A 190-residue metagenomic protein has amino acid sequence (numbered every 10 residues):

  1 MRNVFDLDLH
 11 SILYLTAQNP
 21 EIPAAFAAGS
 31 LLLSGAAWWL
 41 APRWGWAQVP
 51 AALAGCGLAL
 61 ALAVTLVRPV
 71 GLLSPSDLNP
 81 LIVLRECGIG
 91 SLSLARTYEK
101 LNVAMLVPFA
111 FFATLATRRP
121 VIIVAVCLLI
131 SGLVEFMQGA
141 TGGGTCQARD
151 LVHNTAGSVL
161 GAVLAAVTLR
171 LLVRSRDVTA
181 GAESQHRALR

Functional and structural regions predicted by a protein language model:
M1-G142, A148, V163-R190: Bulky hydrophobic segments
T145-A156: Non-cytosolic membrane-interface motifs at loop->transmembrane helix junctions
